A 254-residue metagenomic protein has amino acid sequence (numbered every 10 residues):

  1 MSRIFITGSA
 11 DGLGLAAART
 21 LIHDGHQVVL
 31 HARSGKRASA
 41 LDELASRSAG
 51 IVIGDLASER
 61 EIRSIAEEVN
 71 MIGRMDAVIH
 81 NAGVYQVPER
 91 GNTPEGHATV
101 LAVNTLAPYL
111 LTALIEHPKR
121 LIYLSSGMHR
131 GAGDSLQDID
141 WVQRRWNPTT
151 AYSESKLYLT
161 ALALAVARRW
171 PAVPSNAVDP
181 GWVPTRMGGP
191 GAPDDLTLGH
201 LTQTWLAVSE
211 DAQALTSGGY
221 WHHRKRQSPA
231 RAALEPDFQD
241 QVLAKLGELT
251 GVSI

Functional and structural regions predicted by a protein language model:
I4-S9, H31: Conserved N-terminal Rossmann-fold NAD(P)-binding element of oxidoreductases
A10-G12, A16-A18: N-terminal Rossmann NAD(P)H-binding glycine-rich loop of SDR-like oxidoreductase domains
D24-S39: Conserved glycine-rich Rossmann-like NAD(P)H-binding loop of the short-chain dehydrogenase/reductase
A45-R60: Rossmann-fold cofactor-recognition segment
E67, E89, T93-A102: Active-site Tyr-X3-Lys motif and surrounding loop/helix of classical short-chain dehydrogenase/reductase
G83-E89, A98, R120-A172, D179-A192: Catalytic loop of short-chain dehydrogenase/reductase
A177, P193-A244: C-terminal helical subdomain
